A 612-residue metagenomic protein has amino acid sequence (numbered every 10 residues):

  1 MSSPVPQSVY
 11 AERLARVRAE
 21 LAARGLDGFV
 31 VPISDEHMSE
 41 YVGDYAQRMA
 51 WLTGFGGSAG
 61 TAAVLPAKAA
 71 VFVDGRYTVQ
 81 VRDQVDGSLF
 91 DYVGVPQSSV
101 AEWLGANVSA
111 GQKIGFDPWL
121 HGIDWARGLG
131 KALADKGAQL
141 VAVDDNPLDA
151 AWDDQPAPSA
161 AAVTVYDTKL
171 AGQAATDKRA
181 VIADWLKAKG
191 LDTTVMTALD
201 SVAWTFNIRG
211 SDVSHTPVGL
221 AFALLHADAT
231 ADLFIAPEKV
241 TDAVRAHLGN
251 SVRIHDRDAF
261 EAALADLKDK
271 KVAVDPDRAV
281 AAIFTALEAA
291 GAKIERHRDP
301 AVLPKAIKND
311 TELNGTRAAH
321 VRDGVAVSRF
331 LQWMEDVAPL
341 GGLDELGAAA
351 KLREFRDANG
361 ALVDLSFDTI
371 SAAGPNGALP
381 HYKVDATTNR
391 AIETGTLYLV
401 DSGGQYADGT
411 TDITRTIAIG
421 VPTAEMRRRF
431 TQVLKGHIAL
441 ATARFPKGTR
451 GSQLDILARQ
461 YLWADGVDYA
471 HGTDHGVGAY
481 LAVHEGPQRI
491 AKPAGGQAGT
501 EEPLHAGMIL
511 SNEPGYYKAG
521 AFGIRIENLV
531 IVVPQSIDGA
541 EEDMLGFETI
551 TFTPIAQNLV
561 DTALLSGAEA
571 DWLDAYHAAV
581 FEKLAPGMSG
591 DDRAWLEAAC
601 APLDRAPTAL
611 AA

Functional and structural regions predicted by a protein language model:
M1-A612: Active-site neighborhoods and metal-handling regions in enzymes and metal-associated proteins
